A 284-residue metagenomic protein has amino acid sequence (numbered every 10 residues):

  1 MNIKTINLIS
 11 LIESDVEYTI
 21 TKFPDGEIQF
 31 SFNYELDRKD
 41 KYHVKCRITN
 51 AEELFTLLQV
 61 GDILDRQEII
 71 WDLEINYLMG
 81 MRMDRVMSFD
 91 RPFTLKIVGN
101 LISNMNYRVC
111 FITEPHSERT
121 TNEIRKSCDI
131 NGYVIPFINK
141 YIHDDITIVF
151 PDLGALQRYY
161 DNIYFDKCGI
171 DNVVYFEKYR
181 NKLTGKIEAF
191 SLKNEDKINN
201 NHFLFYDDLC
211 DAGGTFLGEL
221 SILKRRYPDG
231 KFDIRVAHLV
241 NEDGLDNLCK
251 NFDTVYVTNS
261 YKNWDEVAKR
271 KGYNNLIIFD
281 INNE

Functional and structural regions predicted by a protein language model:
M1-E284: PRPP-associated nucleotide enzymes
